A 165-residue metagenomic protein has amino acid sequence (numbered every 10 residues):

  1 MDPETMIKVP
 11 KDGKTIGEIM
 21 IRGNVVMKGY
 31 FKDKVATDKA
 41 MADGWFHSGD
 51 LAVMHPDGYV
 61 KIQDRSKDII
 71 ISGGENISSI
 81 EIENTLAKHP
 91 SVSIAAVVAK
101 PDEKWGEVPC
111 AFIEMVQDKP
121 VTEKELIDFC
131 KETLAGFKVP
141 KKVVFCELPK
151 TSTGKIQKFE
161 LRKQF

Functional and structural regions predicted by a protein language model:
M1-E4, C146-T153: Active-site and channel-lining beta-strand-loop segments that bind or position nucleotide-derived/phosphorylated
M1-K32: Adenylate-forming AMP-binding core of the ANL superfamily, especially NRPS adenylation
G17, G23-N24, K28-G29, K39 (+4 more regions): AMP-binding/adenylate-forming catalytic core of the ANL superfamily
G44: FAD-site-proximal beta/loop scaffold in flavoenzymes
G136-V144: Conserved short beta-strand edge segments in small beta-sheet-based binding/regulatory domains
